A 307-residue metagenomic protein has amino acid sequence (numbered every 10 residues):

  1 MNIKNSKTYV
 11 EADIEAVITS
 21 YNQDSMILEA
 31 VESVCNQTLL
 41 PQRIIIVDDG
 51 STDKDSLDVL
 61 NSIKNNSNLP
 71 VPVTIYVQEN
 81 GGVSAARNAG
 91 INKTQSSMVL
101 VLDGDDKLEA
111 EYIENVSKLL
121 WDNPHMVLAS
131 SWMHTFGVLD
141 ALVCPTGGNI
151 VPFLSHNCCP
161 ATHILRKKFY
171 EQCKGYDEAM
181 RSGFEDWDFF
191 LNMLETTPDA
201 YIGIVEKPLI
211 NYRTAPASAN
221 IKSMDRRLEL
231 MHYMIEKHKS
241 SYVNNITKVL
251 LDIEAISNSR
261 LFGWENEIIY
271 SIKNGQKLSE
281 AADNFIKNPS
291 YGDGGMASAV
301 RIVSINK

Functional and structural regions predicted by a protein language model:
M1-C35: N-proximal low-complexity "stem/linker" segments adjacent to membrane-targeting elements
A12-I14, C35-I46, P70-T74: Short loop->beta transition adjacent to catalytic acidic/histidine clusters or analogous donor-positioning motifs
S33, D48-V59, D103: A conserved acidic beta->alpha catalytic loop
Q42-S51, T74-E79, G104: Short beta-strand/loop segment that forms part of the nucleotide-sugar
Q78-T94: Glycine-rich, basic loop-to-helix element that forms the pyrophosphate-binding segment of sugar-nucleotide handling
V99: Short aromatic/hydrophobic "clamp" motif used to bind/position activated sugar donors
E111-V143: Conserved donor NDP-sugar-binding/catalytic core segment of glycosyltransferases
P145-H232: Conserved nucleotide-sugar donor-binding catalytic segment
